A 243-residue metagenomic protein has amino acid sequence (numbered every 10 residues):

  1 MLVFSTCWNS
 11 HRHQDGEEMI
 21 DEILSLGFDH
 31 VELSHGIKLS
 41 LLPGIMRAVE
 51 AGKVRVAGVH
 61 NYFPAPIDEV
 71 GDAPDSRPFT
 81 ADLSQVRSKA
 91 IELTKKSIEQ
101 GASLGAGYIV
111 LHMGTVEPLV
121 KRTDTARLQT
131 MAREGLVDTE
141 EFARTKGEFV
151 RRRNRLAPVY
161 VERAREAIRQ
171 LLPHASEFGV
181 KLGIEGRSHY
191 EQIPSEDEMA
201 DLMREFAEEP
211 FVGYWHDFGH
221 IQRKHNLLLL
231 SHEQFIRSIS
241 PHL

Functional and structural regions predicted by a protein language model:
M1-A106, T125-F142, R169, S176 (+1 more regions): N-terminal pre-domain/capping segments
C7-N9, S34-G36, N61-P64, G114-V116 (+2 more regions): Active-site beta-loop-alpha junctions enriched in small/polar residues
D15-G16, L41, I45, R163 (+2 more regions): Residues at alpha-helix caps and immediate loop-helix transition turns in enzyme cores, especially N- and C-cap
E32, G58, V110, G183 (+2 more regions): Conserved beta-strand positions in the central sheet of alpha/beta enzyme cores
L39-L41, A65-I67, L119, Q192-I193 (+1 more regions): Active-site-proximal flexible loops/turns
K53, E191-E205, P210-F211, Q222-L243: Glycoside hydrolase catalytic-domain groove-lining segments
V54-V56, A65, K181, F206-A207 (+1 more regions): Short, intrinsically disordered/low-complexity patches at protein termini and at juxtamembrane boundaries
F79-Y214: Active-site acidic/histidine proton-transfer and metal-coordination neighborhood in alpha/beta enzyme cores
